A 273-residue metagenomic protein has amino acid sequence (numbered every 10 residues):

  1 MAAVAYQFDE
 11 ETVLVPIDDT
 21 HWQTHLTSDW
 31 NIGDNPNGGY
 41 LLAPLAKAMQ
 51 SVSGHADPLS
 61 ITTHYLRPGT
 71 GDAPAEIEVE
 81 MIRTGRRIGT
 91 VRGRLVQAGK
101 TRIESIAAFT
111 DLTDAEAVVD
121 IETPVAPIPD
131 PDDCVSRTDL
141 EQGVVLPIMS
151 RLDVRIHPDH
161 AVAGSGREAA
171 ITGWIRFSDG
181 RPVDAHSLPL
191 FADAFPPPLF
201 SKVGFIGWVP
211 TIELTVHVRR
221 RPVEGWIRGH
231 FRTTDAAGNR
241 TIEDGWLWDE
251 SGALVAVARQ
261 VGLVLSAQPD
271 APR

Functional and structural regions predicted by a protein language model:
M1-R273: Terminal targeting signals and extreme-terminal segments of soluble enzymes
